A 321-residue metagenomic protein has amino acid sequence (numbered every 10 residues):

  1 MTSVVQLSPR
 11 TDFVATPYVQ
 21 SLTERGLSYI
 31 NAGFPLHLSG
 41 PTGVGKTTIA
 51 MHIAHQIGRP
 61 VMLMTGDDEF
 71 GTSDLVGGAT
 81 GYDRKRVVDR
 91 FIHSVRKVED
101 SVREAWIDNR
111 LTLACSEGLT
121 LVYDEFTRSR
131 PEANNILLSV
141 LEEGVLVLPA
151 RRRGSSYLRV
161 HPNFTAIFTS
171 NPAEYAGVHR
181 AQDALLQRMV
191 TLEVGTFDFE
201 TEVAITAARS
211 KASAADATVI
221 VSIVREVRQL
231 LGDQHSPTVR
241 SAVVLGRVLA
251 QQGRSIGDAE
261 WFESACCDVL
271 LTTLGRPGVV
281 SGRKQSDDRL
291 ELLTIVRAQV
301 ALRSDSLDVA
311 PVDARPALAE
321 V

Functional and structural regions predicted by a protein language model:
M1-V321: C-terminal regulatory/interaction module of P-loop NTP-utilizing enzymes
